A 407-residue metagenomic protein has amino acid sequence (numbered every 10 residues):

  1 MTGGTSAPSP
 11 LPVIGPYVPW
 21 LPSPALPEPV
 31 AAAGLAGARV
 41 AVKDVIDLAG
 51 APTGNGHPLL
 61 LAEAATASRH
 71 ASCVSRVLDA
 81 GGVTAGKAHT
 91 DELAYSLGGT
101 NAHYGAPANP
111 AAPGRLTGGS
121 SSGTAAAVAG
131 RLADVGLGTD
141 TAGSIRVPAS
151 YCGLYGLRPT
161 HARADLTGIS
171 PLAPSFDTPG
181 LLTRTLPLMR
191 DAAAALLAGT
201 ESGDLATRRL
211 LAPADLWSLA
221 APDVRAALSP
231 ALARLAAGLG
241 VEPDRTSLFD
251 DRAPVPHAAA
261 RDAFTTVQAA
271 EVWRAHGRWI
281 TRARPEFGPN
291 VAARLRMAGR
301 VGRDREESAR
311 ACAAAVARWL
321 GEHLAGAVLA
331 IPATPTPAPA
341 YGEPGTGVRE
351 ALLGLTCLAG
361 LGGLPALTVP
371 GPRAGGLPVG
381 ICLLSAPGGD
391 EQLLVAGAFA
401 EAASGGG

Functional and structural regions predicted by a protein language model:
M1-A133, G321-E322: Gly/Ser-rich catalytic/binding loops embedded in alpha/beta enzyme cores
M1-G34, A198-L353: Amidase signature
T2-I14, V135, T141-L219, L364-G407: Structural helix-boundary/capping segments
L60-A65, D177-R184, A298-R300: Short, well-ordered beta-strand elements within core beta-sheets of diverse protein domains
S96-G99, R146-Y151, P222-R225, Y341 (+1 more regions): Short acidic, glycine/serine/threonine-rich loops at helix termini
G99-H103, Y151-G153, A260-A263, T346 (+1 more regions): Short low-complexity, flexible loop/linker segments enriched in glycine and/or proline with clustered acidic
E307-G407: Glycine-rich, small-residue loops and helix-cap segments that act as flexible hinges at active-site edges
